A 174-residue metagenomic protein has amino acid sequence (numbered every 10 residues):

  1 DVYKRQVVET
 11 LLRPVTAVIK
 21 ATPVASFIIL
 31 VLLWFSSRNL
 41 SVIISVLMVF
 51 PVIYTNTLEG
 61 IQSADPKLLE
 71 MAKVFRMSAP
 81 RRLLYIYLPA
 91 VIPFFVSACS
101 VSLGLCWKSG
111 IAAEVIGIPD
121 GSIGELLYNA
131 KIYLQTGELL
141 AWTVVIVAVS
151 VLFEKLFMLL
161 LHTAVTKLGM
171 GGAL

Functional and structural regions predicted by a protein language model:
V2-Y3: Short, small-residue-biased leader/transition segments that mark boundaries at the very start of proteins
Q6, S97, A141-L174: C-terminal transmembrane helix and the adjacent membrane-cytosol boundary/short C-terminal tail of inner/organellar
V7-P14, N56, G60-S63, K67-E70 (+3 more regions): Membrane-spanning helices that line or support transport/gating and their immediate boundary helices in channels
A17-V52, E59: Generic hydrophobic transmembrane alpha-helix motif, especially the helices
R38-N39, L69, P80, G137: Residues that define the loop-to-transmembrane-helix transition and helix capping in multi-pass membrane transporters
I43, L47, A79-I111, A141 (+1 more regions): Transmembrane alpha-helices
N56-F95, L127: Short cytoplasmic-facing helical segments at TM-TM junctions of multi-pass membrane proteins
A98-A148, M158: Non-cytoplasmic
